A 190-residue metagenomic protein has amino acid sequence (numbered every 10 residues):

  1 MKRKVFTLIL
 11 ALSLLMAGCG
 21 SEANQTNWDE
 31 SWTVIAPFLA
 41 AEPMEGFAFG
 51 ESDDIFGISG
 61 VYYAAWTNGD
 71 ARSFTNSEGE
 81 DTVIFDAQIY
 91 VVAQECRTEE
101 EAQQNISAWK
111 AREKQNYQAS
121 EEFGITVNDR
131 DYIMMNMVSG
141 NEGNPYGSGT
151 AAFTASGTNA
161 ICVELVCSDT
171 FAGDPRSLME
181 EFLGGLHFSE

Functional and structural regions predicted by a protein language model:
M1-V5: Positively charged n-region of N-terminal signal peptides that target proteins for export
L15-G18: C-terminal motif of bacterial Sec signal peptides marking the signal peptidase cleavage site
G20-F74: N-terminal "mature-domain start" segment
F47, C162-E190: Surface-exposed amphipathic alpha-helical segments
D53, K110-F153: Signature of long, low-cysteine stretches enriched in small and polar/charged residues
S59, N76, F85-I89, S120 (+1 more regions): Short, surface-exposed coil-to-beta transition loops
Y63-W66, E78-E80, G147-G157: Short, surface-exposed beta-strand/loop micro-motifs that present aromatic residues
G69-Q104: A short acidic-to-branched-hydrophobic micro-motif
